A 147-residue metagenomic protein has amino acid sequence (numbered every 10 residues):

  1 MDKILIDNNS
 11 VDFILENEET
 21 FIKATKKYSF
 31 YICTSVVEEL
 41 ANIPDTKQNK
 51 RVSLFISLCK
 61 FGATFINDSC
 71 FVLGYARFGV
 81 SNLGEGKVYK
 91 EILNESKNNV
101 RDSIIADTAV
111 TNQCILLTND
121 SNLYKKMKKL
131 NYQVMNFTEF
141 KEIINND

Functional and structural regions predicted by a protein language model:
M1, E18, V110-D147: Acidic, PIN/NYN-like endoribonuclease modules and their adjacent C-terminal/linker elements
M1-C59: Short, well-structured N-terminal submotif of metal-dependent ribonuclease cores
K3, K23-K27, K47-K50, K60 (+4 more regions): Context-gated lysine
E38-L40, S69-A76, F140-N146: A short acidic, often aromatic-flanked loop/helix-cap motif at beta-alpha or helix-coil junctions that lines enzyme
K60, V80-L83, N145: Short linear sequence elements within intrinsically disordered, low-complexity coil regions
K60-N67: Short linear, small-residue-biased signals
N67-N122, K126: Active-site neighborhoods of divalent-metal-dependent phosphate/nucleic-acid chemistry enzymes
